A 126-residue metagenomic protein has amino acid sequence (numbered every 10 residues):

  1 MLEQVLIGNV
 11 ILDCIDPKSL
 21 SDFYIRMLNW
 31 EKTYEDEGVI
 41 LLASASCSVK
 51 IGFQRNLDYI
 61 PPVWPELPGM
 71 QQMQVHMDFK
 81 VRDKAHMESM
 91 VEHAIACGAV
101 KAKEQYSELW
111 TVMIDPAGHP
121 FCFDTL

Functional and structural regions predicted by a protein language model:
M1-G8, L12-Y34, S44-V100, I114-L126: Glyoxalase I/VOC metalloenzyme domain signal
D36-G38: Short, Lys/Arg-rich nucleic-acid/phosphate-binding segment
L41: Acidic (E/D-rich), amphipathic helical modules within compact regulatory domains
K103: Conserved S-adenosyl-L-methionine
Y106-E108: Short, small/polar residue-rich loop motifs at catalytic or cofactor-binding pockets
